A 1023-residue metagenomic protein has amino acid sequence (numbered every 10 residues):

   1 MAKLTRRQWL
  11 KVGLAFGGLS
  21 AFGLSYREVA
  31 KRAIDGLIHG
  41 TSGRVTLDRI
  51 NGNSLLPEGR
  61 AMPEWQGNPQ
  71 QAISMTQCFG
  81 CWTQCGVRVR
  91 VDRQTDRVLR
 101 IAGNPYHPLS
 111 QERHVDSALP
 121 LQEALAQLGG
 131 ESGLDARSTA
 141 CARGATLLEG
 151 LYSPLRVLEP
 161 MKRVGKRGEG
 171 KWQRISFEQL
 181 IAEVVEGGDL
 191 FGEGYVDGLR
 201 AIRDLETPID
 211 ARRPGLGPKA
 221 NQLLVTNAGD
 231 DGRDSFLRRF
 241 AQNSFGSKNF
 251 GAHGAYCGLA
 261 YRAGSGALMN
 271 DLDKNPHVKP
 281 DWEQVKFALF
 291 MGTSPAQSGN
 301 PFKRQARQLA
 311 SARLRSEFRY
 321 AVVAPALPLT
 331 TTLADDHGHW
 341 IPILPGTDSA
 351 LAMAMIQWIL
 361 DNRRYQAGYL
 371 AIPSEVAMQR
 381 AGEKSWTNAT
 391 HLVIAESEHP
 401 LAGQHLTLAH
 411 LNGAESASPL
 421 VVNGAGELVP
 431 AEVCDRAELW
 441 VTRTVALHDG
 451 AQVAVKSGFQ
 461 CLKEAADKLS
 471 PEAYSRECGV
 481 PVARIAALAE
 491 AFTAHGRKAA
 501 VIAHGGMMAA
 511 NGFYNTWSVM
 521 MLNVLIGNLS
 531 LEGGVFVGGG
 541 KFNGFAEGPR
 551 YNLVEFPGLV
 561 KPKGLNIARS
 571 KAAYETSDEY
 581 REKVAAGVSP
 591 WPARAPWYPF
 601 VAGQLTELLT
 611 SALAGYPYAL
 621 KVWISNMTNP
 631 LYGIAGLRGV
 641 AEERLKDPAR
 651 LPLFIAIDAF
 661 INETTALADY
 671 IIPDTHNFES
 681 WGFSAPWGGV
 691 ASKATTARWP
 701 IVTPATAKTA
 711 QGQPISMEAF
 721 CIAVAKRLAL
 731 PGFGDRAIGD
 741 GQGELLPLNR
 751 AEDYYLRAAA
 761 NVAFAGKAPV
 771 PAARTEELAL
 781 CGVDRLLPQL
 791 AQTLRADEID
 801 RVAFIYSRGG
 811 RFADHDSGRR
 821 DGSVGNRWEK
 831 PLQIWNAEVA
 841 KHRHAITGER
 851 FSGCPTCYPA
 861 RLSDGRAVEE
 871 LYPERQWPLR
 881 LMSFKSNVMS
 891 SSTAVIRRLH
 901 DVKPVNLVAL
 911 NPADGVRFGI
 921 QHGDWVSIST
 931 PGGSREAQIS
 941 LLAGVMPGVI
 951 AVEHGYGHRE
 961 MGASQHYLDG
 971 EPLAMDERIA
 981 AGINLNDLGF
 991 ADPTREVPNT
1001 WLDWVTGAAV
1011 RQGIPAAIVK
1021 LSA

Functional and structural regions predicted by a protein language model:
A2-G368, I372-V376, R380-A437, A473 (+9 more regions): N-terminal export/assembly segments and adjacent metallocofactor-ligating motifs of anaerobic energy-metabolism
A15, L19, G246, Q357-Y365 (+10 more regions): Short, well-ordered loop/turn and helix-capping segments at boundaries between secondary-structure elements and domains
V29-G36, L99-R100, F250, R364-Y369 (+9 more regions): Acidic/polar loop patches that form or flank catalytic/metal-binding clefts of enzymes that bind anionic ligands
R156-E206, N362-V482, V560-A593, V702-I846 (+3 more regions): N-terminal leader/propeptide and maturation segments of large enzyme subunits in energy/redox metabolism and hydrolases
L223-D231, A473-V480, A503-N511, G539-G544 (+1 more regions): Conserved short loop/turn motifs at secondary-structure junctions
F236-V323, A350, A437-A446, G458-E464 (+4 more regions): Extended redox/cofactor-interaction regions of prokaryotic respiratory oxidoreductases
A668-P700: Flexible glycine/proline-rich, aromatic-decorated loop/lid segments
I701-P771, T893, R898-A909, A913-A1023: Long, contiguous, secondary-structure-rich segments that constitute the structural scaffold of globular domains
